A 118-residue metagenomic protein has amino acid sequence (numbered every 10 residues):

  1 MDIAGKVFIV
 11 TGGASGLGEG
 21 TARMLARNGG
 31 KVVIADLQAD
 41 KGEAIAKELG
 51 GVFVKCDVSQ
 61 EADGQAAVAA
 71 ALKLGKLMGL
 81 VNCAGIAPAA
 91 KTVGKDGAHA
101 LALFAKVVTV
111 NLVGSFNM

Functional and structural regions predicted by a protein language model:
D2-V33: Canonical Rossmann dinucleotide-binding motif of NAD(H)/NADP(H)-dependent dehydrogenases/reductases, specifically
S15, G79, G85-K91: Flexible cofactor-recognition loop at the NAD(P)H-binding site of Rossmann-like short-chain dehydrogenase/reductase
N28-I45: Conserved glycine-rich Rossmann-like NAD(P)H-binding loop of the short-chain dehydrogenase/reductase
A39-D40, C56-A67, L101: The beta1-alpha1 cofactor-binding region of Rossmann-like NAD(H)/NADP(H)-dependent oxidoreductases
M78-G79, A105: Conserved catalytic-site loops of classical short-chain dehydrogenases/reductases
A87-A105: Conserved mid-core segment of classical short-chain dehydrogenase/reductases
